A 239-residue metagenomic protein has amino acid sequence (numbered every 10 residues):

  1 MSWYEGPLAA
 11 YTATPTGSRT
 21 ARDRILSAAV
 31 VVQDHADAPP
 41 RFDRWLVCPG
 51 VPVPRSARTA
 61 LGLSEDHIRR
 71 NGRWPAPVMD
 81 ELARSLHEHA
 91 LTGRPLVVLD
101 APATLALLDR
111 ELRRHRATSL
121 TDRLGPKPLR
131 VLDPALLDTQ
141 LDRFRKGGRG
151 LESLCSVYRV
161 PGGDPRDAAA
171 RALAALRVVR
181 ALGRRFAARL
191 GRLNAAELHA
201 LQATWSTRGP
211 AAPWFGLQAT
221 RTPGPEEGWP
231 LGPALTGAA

Functional and structural regions predicted by a protein language model:
M1-L26, V31-R41, D66-A239: DEDD superfamily 3′-5′ metal-dependent exonuclease/proofreading module
R41-L61: Short, surface-exposed acidic-centric catalytic microdomains
